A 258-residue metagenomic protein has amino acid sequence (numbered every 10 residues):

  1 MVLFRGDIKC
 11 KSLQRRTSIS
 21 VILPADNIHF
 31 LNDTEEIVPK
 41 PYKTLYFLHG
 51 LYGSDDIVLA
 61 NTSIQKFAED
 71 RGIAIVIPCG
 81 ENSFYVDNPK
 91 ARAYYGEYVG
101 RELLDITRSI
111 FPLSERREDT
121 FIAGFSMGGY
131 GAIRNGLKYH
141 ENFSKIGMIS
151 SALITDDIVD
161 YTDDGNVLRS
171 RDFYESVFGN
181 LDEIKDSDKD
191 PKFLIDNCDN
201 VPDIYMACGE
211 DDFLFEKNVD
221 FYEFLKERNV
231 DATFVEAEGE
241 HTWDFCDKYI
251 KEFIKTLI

Functional and structural regions predicted by a protein language model:
M1-I258: Non-catalytic cap/lid and distal C-terminal segments of serine-dependent acyl enzymes
